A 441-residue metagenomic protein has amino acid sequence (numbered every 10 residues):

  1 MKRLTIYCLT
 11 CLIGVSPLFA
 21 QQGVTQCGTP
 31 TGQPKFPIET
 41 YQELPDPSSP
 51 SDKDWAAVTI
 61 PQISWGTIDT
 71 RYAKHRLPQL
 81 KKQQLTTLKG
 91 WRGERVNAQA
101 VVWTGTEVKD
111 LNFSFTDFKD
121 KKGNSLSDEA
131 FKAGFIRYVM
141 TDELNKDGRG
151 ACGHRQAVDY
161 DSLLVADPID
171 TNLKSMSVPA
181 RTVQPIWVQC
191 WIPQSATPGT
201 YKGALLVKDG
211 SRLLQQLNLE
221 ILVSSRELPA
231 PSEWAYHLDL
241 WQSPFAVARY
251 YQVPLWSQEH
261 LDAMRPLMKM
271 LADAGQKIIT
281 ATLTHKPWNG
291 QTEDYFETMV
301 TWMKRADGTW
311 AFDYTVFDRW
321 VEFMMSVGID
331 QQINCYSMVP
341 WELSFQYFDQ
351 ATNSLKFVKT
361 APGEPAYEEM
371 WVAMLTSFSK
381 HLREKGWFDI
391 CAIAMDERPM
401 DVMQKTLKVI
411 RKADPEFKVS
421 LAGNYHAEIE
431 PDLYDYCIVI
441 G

Functional and structural regions predicted by a protein language model:
M1-T25: Bacterial Sec-dependent N-terminal signal peptides
C8-C11, C27, C152, C190 (+3 more regions): Generic recognition of cysteine residues
A20-N289, K385-F388: Mature N-terminal, pre-catalytic/accessory segment of carbohydrate-active enzymes
Y160-D161, D170, W191, Y201-D209 (+2 more regions): Aromatic-lined carbohydrate-binding surfaces of glycoside hydrolases
F417-G441: Aromatic- and acid-rich polysaccharide-binding/catalytic face of secreted or lumenal carbohydrate-active enzymes
